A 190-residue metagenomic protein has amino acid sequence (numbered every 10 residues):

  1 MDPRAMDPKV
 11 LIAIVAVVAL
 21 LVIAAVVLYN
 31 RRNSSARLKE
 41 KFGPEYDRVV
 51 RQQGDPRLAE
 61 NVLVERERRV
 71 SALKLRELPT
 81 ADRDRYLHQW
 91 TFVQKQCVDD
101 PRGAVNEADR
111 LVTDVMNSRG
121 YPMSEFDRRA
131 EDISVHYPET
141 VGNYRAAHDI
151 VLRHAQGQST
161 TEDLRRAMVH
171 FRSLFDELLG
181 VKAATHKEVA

Functional and structural regions predicted by a protein language model:
M1-V18: Feature marks short, highly hydrophobic, charge-poor N-terminal signal-anchor/signal peptide-like helices that anchor
V10, L20-L21, R68-R69: Short, flexible segments with low predicted structural confidence
V18-A19, V115: Intrinsic disorder/low-complexity detector
L20-S35: Cytosolic-side junction of a single-pass transmembrane alpha-helix
N33-N143, A147-S159: Elongated extramembrane "stalk/tether" segments
D149-A190: Extracytoplasmic/periplasmic C-terminal soluble domains
